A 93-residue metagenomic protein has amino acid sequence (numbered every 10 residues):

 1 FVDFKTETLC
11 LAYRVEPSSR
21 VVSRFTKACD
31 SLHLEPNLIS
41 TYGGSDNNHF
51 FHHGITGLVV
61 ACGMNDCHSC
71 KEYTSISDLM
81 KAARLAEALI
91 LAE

Functional and structural regions predicted by a protein language model:
F1-E93: Metal-dependent amide/peptide-bond hydrolase catalytic core, centered on the "pita-bread" metallohydrolase fold
